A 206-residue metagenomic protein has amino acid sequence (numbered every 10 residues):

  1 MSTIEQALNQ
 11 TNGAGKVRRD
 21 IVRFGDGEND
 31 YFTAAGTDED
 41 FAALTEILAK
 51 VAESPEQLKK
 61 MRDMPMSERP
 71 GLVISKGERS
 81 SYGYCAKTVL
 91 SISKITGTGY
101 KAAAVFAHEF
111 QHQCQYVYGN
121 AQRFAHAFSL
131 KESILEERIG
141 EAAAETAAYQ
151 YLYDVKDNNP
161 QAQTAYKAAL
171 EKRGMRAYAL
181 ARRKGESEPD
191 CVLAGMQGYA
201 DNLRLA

Functional and structural regions predicted by a protein language model:
M1-N9, A144: Non-Sec secretion/translocation targeting segments of pathogen effectors
G13-T88: Auxiliary, metal-adjacent structural segments of Zn-dependent hydrolase domains
T45, A104-A107, E141, E145-A148: Extracytoplasmic/secreted envelope proteins and their assembly/folding machinery, especially bacterial periplasmic
R79-S80, T96-T98, H112, N120-A121 (+1 more regions): Solvent-exposed loop/turn segments at secondary-structure junctions within structured extracellular/periplasmic domains
L90-F106: Short pre-active-site segment immediately N-terminal to the catalytic Zn-binding motif
Y100, Y116-A142: Post-HEXXH active-site segment of zinc metalloproteases
A104-V117: Active-site recognition of the HExxH zinc-binding catalytic motif
E137, Y149-A206: Long, well-structured alpha-helical subdomains associated with metal-dependent extracellular/ecto-lumenal hydrolases
